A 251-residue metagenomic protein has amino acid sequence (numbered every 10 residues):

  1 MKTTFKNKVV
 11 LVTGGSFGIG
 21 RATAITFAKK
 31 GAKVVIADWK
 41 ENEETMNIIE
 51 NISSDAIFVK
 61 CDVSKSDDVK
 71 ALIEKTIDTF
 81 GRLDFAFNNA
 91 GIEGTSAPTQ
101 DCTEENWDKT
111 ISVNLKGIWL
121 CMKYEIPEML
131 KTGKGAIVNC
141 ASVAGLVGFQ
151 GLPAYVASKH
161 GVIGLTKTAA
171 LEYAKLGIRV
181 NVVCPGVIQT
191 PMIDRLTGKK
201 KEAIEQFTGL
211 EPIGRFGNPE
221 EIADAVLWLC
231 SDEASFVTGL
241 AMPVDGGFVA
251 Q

Functional and structural regions predicted by a protein language model:
V9, S16-F17: Conserved glycine-rich cofactor-binding loop
E93-S96, V147, L227, T238-Q251: Short C-terminal tail/terminal secondary-structure segment of NAD(P)H-dependent dehydrogenase/reductase domains
A97-T99, T103-I111, F207: Substrate-binding pocket helix/loop in short-chain dehydrogenase/reductase
M122, S158, T166: Active-site helix of classical SDR
P127, L171-K175, S235: Alpha-helical segment proximal to the catalytic Tyr-Lys
S142: Residue(s) in the substrate-gating loop at a strand-loop-helix junction that position the organic substrate next
V182, E205-V237, G246: C-terminal helical subdomain
